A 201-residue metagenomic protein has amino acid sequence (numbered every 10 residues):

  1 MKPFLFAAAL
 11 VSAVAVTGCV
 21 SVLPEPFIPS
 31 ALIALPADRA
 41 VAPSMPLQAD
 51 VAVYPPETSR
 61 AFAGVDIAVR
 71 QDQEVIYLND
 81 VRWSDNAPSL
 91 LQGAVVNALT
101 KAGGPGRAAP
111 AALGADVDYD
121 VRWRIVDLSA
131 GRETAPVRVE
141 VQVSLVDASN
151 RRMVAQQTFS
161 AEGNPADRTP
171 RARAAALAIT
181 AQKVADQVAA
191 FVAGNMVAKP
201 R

Functional and structural regions predicted by a protein language model:
M1-A8: Bacterial N-terminal signal peptides that target proteins for export
A15-G18: C-terminal motif of bacterial Sec signal peptides marking the signal peptidase cleavage site
V20-A87, N195-R201: A structural "domain/chain start" motif
V20-D38, N97, K101-N150, A166-D167: Surface-exposed short loop/turn segments
P46-D50, G64, L78, L90 (+2 more regions): Extracytoplasmic
I67, E74-R82, S149-A190: Short secondary-structure boundary motifs at beta->alpha junctions and helix caps
V96, T100-G104, A189-V197: Sec-exported extracytoplasmic/periplasmic mature domains
